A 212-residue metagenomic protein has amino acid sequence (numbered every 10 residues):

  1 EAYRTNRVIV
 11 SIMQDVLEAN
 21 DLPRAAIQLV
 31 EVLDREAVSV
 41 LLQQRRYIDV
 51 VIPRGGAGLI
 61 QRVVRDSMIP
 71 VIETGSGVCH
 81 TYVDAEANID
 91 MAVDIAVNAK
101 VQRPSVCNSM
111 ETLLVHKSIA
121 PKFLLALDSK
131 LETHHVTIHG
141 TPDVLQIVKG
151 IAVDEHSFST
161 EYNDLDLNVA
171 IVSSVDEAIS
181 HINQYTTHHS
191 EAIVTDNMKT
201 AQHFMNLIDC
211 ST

Functional and structural regions predicted by a protein language model:
E1-E86: Rossmann-like NAD(P) dinucleotide-binding subdomain of oxidoreductase/dehydrogenase enzymes
A2, N6, V10, D34 (+9 more regions): Generic structural signal for well-ordered, non-membrane alpha-helical segments in soluble metabolic enzymes
V16-A19, L59-D164: ALDH superfamily catalytic-core signature
V51, H116, A178: Residue-level signal for inorganic ion chemistry
D154-T212: Conserved C-terminal structural/oligomerization subdomain of aldehyde/semialdehyde dehydrogenase
